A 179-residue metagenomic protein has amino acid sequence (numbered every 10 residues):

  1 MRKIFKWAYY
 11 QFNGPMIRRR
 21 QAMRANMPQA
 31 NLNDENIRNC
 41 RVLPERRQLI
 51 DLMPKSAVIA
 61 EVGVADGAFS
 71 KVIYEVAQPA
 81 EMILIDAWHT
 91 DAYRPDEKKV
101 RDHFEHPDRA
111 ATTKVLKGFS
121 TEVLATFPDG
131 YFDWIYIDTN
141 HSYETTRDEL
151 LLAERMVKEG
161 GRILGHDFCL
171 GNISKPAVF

Functional and structural regions predicted by a protein language model:
M1-C40: Membrane-proximal basic amphipathic "stem/tether" segments
L32-I37, R46-F179: S-adenosylmethionine/decaboxylated-SAM
